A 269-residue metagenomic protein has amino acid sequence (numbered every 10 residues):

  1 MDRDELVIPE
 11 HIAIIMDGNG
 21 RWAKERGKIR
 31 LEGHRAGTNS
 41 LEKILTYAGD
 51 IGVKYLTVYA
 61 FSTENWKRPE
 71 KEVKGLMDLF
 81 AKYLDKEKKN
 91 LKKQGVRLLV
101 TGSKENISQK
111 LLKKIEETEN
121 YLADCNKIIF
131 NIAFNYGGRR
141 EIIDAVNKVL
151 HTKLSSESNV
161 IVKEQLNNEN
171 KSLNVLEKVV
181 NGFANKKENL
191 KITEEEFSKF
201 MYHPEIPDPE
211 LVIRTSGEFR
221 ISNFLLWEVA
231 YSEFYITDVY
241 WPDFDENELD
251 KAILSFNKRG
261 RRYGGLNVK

Functional and structural regions predicted by a protein language model:
M1-K269: Flexible, compositionally biased loop and terminal segments
